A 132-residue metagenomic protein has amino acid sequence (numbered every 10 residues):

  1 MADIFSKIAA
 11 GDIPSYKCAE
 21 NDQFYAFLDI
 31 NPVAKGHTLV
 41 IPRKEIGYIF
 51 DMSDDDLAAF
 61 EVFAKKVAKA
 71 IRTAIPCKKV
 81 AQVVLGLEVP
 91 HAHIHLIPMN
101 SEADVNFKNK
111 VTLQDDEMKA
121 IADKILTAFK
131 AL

Functional and structural regions predicted by a protein language model:
M1-L132: HIT superfamily nucleotide-processing domains
